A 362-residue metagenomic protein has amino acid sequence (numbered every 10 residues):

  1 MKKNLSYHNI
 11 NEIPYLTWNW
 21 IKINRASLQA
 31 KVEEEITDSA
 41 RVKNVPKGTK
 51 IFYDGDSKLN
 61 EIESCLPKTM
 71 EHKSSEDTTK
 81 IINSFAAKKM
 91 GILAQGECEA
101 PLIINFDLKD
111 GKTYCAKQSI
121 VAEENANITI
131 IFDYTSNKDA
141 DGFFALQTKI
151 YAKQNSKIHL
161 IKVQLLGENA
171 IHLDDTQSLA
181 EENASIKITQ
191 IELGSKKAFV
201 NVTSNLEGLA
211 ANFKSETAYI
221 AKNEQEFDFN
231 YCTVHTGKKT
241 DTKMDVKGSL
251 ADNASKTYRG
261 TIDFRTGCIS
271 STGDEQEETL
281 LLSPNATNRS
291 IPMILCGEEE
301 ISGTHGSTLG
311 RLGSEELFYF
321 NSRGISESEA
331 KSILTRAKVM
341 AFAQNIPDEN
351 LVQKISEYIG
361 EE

Functional and structural regions predicted by a protein language model:
M1-F85: Long, low-complexity, mixed-charge
K3, E71-F318, S322-I325, I346-P347 (+1 more regions): Conserved beta-strand/loop scaffold segments within soluble protein domains that form the structured core and edges
L317-A341: Extended amphipathic alpha-helical segments enriched in small hydrophobics
